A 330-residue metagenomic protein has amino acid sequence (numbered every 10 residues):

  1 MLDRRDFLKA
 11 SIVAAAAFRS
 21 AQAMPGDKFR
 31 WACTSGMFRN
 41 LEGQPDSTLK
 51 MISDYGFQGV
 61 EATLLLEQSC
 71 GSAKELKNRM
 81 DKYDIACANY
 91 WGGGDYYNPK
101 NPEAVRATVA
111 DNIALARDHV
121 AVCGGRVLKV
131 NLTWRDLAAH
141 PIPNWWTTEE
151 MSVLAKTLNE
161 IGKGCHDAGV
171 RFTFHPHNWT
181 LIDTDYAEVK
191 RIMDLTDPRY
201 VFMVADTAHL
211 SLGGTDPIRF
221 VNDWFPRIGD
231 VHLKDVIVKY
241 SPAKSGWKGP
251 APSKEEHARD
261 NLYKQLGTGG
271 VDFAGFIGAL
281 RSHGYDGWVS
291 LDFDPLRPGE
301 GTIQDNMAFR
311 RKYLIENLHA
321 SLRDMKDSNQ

Functional and structural regions predicted by a protein language model:
L2-A17, Q22-R30, Q44-S53, Y186-A205 (+1 more regions): Histidine-acidic metal/acid-base catalytic patches
S11-A23, P102-M203: Active-site acidic/histidine proton-transfer and metal-coordination neighborhood in alpha/beta enzyme cores
M24-G26, L49-D54, S69-Y90, A114-G124 (+4 more regions): Acidic (Asp/Glu)-rich catalytic clusters
P25-S35, W91-Y97, D136-P141: N-terminal small/glycine-rich loop or linker at the start of catalytic domains across soluble metabolic enzymes
F29-S35, V60-A62, C87-G92, L128-V130 (+4 more regions): Hydrophobic faces of well-ordered beta-strands that scaffold small-molecule active sites in alpha/beta enzyme cores
F38-G43, T63-A73, D95-K100, V105-T108 (+6 more regions): Acidic-and-aromatic substrate-binding clefts and catalytic sites of carbohydrate-active enzymes
Q44, S72, T108-N112, E150-T157 (+3 more regions): Soluble or luminal CAZymes and related metallo-dependent hydrolases
D84-D95, I113-G124, V201-T207, D260-Y263 (+1 more regions): Short, basic, helix/turn surface patches
